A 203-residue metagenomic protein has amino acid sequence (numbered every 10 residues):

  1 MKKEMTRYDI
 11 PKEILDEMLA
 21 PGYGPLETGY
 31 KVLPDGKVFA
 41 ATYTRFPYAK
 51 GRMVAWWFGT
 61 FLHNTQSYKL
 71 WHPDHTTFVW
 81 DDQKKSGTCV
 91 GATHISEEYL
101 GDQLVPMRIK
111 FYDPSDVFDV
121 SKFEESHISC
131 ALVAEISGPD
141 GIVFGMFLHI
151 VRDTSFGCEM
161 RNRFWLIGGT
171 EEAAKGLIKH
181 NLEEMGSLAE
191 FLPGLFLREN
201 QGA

Functional and structural regions predicted by a protein language model:
M1-I14, E125-H127, S137-P139, D153-F156: Short linear motifs embedded in intrinsically disordered, proline/glycine-rich low-complexity segments
K2-S86: Hydrophobic ligand-binding cavity/cleft-lining segments
V32-G36, Q103, E124, V143 (+1 more regions): A generic structural signal for short, solvent-exposed coil/turn residues that cap or connect secondary-structure
F61, K110-F111, K179-H180: Surface-exposed flexible segments
H75-P139: Glycine-rich portal/gate segments that line the openings of hydrophobic small-molecule binding cavities
I128-G186: Beta-strand/loop substructures that line and gate deep hydrophobic ligand-binding cavities in soluble
L192-A203: Short, highly charged C-terminal tails/helix-capping segments
